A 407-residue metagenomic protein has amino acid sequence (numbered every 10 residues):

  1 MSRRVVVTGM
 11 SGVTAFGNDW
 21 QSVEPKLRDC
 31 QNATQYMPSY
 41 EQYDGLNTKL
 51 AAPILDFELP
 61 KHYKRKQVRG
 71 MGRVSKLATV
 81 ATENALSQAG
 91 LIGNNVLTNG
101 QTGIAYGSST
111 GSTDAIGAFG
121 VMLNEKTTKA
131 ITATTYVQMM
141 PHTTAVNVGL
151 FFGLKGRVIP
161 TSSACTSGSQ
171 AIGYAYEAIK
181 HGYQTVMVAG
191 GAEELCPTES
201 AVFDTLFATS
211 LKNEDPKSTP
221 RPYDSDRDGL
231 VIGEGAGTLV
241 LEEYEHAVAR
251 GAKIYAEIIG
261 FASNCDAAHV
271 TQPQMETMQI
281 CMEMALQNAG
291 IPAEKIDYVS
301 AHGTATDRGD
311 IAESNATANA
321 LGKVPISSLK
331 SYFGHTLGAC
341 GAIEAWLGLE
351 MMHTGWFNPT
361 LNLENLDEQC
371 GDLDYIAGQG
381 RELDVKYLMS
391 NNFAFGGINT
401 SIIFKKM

Functional and structural regions predicted by a protein language model:
M1-Q67, E245-E257, W346-T360, T400 (+1 more regions): ACP-dependent fatty acid/polyketide chain-elongation machinery
R4-T8, N32-Y36, E214-A289, Y298: Condensing-enzyme catalytic core mediating Claisen C-C bond formation in acyl metabolism
V7, S22-V23, R28-S163, A192-S200 (+1 more regions): Conserved beta-ketoacyl condensing-enzyme motif
S11, K61-M71, Y106, K126-Q138 (+7 more regions): Cysteine-centered functional microenvironments
Q21-K26, D114-K129, I179-H181, V202-N213 (+3 more regions): A glycine- and small-aliphatic-rich helix-loop capping segment at beta-alpha/alpha-beta transitions that lines
Y36, Y40, Y183-D228, F261-M275 (+2 more regions): Acyl-CoA/ACP chain-elongation machinery
A78-L91, P141-T144, G149-A192, V231-A252 (+2 more regions): Active-site-proximal alpha-helical scaffold in enzymes
K126-T132, G173, E177, E194-A249 (+1 more regions): Glycine-/small-residue-rich "gating" segment that lines the acyl/pantetheine channel and substrate pocket
